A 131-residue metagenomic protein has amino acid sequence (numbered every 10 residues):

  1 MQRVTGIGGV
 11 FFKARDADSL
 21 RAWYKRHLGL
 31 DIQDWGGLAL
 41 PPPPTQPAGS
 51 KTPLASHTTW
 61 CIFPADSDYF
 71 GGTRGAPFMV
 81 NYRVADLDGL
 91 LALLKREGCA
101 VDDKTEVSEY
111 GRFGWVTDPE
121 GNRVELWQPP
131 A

Functional and structural regions predicted by a protein language model:
M1-G6, W35, L91-A131: Vicinal oxygen chelate
M1-T5, F11-T59, R96: Core segments of cupin and vicinal oxygen chelate
T5, A55, R74-G75, S108: A generic fold-level signal
I7-R15, A65-L94, R112-T117, N122: Vicinal oxygen chelate
L28-D31, Y82-R83, D103-E106: Short linear motifs in intrinsically disordered
A39-Q46, I62, Y82, G114-V116: Short beta-strand element of the conserved SAM-dependent methyltransferase core
S50-L54, Y69-G72, T105: Short secondary-structure boundary/capping segments
C61-D66, C99: Short amphipathic beta-strand starts and helix->beta connectors
